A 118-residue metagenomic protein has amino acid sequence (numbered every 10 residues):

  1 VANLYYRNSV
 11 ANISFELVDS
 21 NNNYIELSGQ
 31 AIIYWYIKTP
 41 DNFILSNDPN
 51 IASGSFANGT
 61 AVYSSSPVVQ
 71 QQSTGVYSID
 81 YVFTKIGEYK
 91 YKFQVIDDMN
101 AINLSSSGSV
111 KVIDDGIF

Functional and structural regions predicted by a protein language model:
V1-F118: Contiguous segments within soluble domain cores/interaction surfaces
